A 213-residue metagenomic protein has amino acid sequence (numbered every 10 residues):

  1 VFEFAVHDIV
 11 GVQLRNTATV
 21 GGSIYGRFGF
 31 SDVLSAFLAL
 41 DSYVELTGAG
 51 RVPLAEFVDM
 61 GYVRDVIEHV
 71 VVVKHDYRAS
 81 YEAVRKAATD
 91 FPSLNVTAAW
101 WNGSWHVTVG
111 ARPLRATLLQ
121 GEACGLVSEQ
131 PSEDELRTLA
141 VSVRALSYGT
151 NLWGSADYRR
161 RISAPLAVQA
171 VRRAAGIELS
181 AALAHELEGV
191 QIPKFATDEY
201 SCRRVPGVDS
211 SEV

Functional and structural regions predicted by a protein language model:
V1-V213: C-terminal structural segment of proteins
